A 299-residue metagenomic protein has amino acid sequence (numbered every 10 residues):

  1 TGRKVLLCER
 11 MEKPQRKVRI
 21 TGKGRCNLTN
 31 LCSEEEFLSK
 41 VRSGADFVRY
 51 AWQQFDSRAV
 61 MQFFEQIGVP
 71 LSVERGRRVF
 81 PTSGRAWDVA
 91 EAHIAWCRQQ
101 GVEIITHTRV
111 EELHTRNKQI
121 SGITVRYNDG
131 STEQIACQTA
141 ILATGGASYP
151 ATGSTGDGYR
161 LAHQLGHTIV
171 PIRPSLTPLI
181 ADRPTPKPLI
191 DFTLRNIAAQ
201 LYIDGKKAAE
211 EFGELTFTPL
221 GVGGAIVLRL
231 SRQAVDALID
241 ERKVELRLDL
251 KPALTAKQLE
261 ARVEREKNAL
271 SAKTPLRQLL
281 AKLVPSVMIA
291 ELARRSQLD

Functional and structural regions predicted by a protein language model:
T1-L7: N-terminal Rossmann-like FAD-binding beta1-loop-alpha1 element of flavoenzymes
R10-E103, T108: Conserved N-terminal/central alpha/beta ligand/cofactor-binding core
E12-P14, R19-I20, E35, P70 (+2 more regions): An anion/pyrophosphate-binding glycine-rich loop and adjacent beta-alpha core in soluble alpha-beta enzymes
T106-I120: A conserved short coil-to-beta-strand element within the FAD-binding core of flavoproteins
G122-Y127, L201: Short beta-strand segments that buttress and anchor functional surface loops
N128-T139, E210-G213: Core beta-strand elements of the Rossmann-like FAD/NAD(P) dinucleotide-binding domain in flavoenzyme oxidoreductases
T139-T185: Glycine-rich loop(s) and the adjacent beta-strand/alpha-helix scaffold that form part
